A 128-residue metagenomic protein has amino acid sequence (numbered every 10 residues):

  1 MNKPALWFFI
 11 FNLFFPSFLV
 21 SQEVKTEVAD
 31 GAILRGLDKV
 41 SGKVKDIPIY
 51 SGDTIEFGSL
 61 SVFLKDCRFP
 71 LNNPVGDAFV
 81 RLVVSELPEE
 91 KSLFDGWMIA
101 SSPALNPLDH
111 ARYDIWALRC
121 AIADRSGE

Functional and structural regions predicted by a protein language model:
M1-N2, F11: Generic cytosolic/nucleocytoplasmic N-terminal low-complexity/intrinsically disordered segments
N2-P4, L19-E128: N- and C-terminal low-complexity/disordered segments
F8-P16: Bacterial N-terminal signal peptides
